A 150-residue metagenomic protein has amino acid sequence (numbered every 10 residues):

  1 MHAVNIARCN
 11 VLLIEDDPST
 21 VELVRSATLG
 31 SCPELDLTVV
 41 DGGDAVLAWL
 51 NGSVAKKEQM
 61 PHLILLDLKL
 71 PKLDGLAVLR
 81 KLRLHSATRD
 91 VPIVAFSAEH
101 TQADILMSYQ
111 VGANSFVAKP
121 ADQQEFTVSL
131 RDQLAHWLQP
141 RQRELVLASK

Functional and structural regions predicted by a protein language model:
V4, V39-L63: Acidic, metal-coordinating helix/loop segments flanking the phosphotransfer/catalytic sites of two-component signaling
R8-T28: Conserved acidic segment of CheY-like receiver
D16, F96-H100, P120: Conserved active-site segment of CheY-like receiver
A45, A121-Q133, Q142, V146: C-terminal output helix
L66-D67, S97: Active-site residues of response regulator receiver
P71, T101: The feature encodes the CheY-like receiver
N114: Short, glycine/charged-rich "phosphate-handling" switch motifs in NTP-dependent and phosphotransfer domains
